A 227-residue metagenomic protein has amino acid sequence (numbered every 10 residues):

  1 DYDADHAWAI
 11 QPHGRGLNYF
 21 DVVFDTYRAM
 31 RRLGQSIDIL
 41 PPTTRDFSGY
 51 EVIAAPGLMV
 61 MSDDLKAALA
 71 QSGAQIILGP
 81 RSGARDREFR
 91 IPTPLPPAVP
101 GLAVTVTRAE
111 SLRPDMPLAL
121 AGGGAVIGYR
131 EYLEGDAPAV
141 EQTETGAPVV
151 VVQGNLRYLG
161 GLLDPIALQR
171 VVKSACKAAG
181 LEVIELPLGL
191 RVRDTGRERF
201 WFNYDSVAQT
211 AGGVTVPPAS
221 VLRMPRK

Functional and structural regions predicted by a protein language model:
D1-G49, R197: Aromatic-Pro/Gly-enriched surface loop or interdomain linker that acts as a lid/target-recognition segment
S48, P56-K227: A conserved amphipathic helix/loop scaffold that creates a polar/acidic microenvironment used either to coordinate
V52: Short, Asp-centered acidic motifs that coordinate Mg2+ and/or phosphate in catalytic or ligand-binding sites
